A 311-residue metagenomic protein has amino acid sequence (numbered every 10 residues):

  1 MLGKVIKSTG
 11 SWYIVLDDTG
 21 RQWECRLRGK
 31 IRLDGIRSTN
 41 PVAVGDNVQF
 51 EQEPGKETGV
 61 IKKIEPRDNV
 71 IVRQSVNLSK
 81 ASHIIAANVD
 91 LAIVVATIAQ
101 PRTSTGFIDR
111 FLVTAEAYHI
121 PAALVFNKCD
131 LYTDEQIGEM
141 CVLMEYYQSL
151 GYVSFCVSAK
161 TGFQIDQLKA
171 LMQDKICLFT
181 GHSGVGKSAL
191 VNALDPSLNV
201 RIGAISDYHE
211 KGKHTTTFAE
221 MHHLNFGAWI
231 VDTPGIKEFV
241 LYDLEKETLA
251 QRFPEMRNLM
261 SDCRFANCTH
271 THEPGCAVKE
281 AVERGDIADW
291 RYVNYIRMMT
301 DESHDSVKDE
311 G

Functional and structural regions predicted by a protein language model:
M1-T105: N-terminal accessory targeting/assembly segments
S11, T39-G55, E65-I85, P121-A122 (+3 more regions): Helix-rich effector regions associated with P-loop NTPase G domains
N88-A96, H119-C129, G151-C156: Conserved beta-strand/loop subsegment of P-loop NTPase cores
S104-T105, T133-E139, V240-L244: Conserved ATPase-coupling elements of RecA-like P-loop NTPase cores
G106-P121: Histidine-anchored nucleotide/phosphate-binding helix
L131-V185: Canonical P-loop GTPase G-domain recognition
S183, S188, A193: Walker A/P-loop
